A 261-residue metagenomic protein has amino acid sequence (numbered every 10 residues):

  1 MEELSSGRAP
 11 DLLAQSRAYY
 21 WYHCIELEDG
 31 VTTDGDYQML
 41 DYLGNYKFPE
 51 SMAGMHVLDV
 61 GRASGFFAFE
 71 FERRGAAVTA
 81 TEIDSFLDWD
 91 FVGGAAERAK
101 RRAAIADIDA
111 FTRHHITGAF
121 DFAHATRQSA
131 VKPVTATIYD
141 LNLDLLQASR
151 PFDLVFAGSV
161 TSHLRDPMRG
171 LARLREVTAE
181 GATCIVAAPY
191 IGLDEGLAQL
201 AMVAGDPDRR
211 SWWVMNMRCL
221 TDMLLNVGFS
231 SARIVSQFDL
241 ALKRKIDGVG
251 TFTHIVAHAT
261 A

Functional and structural regions predicted by a protein language model:
T32-M55: Conserved alpha-helix/loop element of class I SAM-dependent methyltransferases that forms part of the SAM/SAH-binding
M55-A63, T79: Conserved class I S-adenosyl-L-methionine
F66-L141: Class I SAM-dependent methyltransferase SAM/SAH-binding core
H115-A123, S211-G228: Short alpha-helix
L143-V155: A short acidic, Gly/Pro-enriched loop at the edge of an enzyme's catalytic core that lines a small-molecule cofactor
D153-D166: A short SAM/SAH-binding and catalytic strip from SAM-dependent methyltransferases
M168-T183: A short glycine-rich, Lys/Arg-flanked "PGG" loop and its adjoining helix->strand segment in the class I
Y190-S211: Short, glycine-/aromatic-enriched active-site segment of Class I SAM-dependent methyltransferases
